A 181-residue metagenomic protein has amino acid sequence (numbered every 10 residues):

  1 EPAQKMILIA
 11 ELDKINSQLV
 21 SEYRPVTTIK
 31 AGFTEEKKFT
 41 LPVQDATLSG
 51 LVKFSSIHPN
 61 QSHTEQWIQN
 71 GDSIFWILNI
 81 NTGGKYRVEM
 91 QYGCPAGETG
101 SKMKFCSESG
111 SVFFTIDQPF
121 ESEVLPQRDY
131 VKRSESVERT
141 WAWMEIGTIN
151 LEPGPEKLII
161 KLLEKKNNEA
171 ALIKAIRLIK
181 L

Functional and structural regions predicted by a protein language model:
E1-L181: Extracytoplasmic
